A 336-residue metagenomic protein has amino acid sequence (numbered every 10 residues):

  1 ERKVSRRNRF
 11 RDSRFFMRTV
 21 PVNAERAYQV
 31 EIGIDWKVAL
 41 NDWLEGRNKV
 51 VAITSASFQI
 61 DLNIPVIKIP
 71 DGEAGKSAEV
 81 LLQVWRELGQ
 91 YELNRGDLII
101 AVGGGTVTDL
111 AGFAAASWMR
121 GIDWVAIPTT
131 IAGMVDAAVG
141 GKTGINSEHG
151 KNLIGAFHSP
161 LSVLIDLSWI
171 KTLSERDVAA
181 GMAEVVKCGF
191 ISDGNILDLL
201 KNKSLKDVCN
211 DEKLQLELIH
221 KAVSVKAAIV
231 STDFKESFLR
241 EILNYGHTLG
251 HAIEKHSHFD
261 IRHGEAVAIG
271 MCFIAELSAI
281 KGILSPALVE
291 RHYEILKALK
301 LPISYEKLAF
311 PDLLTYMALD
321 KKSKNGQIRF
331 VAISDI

Functional and structural regions predicted by a protein language model:
F16-L98: ATP/NTP phosphate-donor binding region
T106-F113, M134-V135, A252: Short glycine/serine/threonine-rich phosphate/pyrophosphate-binding segments that cradle anionic phosphate groups
F113-K206: A glycine/threonine-rich phosphate-anchoring loop and its flanking beta-alpha core in nucleotide/phosphate-binding
A183-V185, I283-D335: C-terminal charged capping/lid subdomain of soluble metabolic enzymes
S204, V208-S257: Oxyanion-binding "anion nests"
V267-I269, F273: Small-residue-rich helix-loop
